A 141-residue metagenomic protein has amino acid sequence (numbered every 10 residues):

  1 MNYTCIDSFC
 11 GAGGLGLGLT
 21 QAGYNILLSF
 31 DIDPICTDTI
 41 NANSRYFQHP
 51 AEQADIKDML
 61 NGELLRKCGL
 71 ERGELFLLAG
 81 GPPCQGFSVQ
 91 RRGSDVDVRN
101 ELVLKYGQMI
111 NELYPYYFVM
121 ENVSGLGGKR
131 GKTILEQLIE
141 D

Functional and structural regions predicted by a protein language model:
M1-D141: Conserved active-site and SAM-binding loop architecture of S-adenosyl-L-methionine-dependent nucleic-acid
